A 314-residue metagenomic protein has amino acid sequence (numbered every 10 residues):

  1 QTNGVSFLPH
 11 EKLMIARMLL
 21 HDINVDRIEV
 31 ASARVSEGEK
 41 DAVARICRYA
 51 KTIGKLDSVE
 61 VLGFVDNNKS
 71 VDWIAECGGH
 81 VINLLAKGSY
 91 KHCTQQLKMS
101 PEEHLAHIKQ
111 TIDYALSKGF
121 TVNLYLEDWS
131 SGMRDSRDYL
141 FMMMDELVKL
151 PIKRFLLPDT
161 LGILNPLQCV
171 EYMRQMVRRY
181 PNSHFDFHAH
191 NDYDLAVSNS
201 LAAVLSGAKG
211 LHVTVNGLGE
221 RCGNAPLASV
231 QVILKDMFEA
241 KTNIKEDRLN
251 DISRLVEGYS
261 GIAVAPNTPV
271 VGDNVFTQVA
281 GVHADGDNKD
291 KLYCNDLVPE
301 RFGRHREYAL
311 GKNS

Functional and structural regions predicted by a protein language model:
G4-R27, R45-G54, N67-S183, L201-A208: Alpha/beta enzyme core
M14-I15, L20-R45, D296-S314: Terminal or standalone catalytic/regulatory effector modules within metabolic enzymes and repeat proteins
R27-S32, S58-V61, L156, D186-H188: Short catalytic-loop micro-motif centered on adjacent basic/acidic residues
V59-D66, H184-V197, E220: Glycine-rich beta-to-alpha transition loops that act as phosphate-gripper elements at the mouths of alpha/beta enzyme
Y90-H92, D194, G217-C222: Short gly/pro/ser/thr-enriched loop/turn and capping motifs at secondary-structure boundaries
H188-N216: Small-aliphatic-rich amphipathic alpha-helix that forms the alpha element of a beta-alpha
G219-L249, S253: C-terminal helical cap(s) of enzyme catalytic domains, especially alpha/beta-barrels
E239-S314: A mid-to-C-terminal "edge-of-domain" accessory segment
